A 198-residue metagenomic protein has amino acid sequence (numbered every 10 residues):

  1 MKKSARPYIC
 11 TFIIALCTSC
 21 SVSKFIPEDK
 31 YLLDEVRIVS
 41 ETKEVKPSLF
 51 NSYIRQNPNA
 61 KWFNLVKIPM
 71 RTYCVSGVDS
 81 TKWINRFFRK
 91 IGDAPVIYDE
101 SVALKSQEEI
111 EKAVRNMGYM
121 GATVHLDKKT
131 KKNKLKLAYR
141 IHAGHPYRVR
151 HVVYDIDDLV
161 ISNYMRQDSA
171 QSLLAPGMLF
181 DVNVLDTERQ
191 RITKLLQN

Functional and structural regions predicted by a protein language model:
M1-I9: Bacterial N-terminal signal peptides that target proteins for export
K2, S21-N198: Interaction-mediating elements
C17-S19: C-terminal motif of bacterial Sec signal peptides marking the signal peptidase cleavage site
